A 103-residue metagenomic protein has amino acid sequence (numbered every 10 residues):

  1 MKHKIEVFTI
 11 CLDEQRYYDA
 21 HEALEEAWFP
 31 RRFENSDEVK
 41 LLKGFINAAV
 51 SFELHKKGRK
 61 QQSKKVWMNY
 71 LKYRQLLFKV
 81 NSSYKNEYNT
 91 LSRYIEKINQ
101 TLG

Functional and structural regions predicted by a protein language model:
Y17-Y18, K60: TPR-repeat structural position
H21, E25-R31, W67-K79: Amphipathic alpha-helical segments of tetratricopeptide repeats
E34, E38-L41: Residue signature of alpha-solenoid helical repeat architecture, marking inter-repeat boundaries and helix-start
E87-G103: Terminal, low-structured helical/coil segments at or just beyond the last alpha-helical repeat
